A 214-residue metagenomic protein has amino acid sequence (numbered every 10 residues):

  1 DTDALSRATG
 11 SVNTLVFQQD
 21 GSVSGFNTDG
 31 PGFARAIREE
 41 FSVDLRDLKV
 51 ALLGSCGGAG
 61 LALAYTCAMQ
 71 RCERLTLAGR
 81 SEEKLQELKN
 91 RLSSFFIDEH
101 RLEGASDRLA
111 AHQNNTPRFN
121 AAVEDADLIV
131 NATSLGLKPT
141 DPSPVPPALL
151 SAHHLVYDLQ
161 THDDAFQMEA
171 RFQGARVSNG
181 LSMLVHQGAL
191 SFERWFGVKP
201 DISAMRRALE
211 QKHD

Functional and structural regions predicted by a protein language model:
D1-S42, D163, Q173: Phosphate/diphosphate ligand-binding glycine-rich loop within oxidoreductases
F17-Q18, S24, G30, L137-P139 (+3 more regions): Rossmann-fold NAD(P)-binding glycine/threonine-rich loop
G25-G30, I37, F41, D47-A68 (+2 more regions): Glycine-rich adenosine-cofactor-binding loop
L45-R46, M69-R71, P144-H154: Short, conserved loop/helix-junction motifs that constitute active-site signature segments in enzyme catalytic cores
A68-R74, Q173-R176: Conserved S-adenosyl-L-methionine
C72-R101, A105: NAD(P)-binding Rossmann-fold cofactor-contacting core
I97-A126: Short acidic low-complexity segments
P117-P142: Rossmann-like NAD(P)-binding element
